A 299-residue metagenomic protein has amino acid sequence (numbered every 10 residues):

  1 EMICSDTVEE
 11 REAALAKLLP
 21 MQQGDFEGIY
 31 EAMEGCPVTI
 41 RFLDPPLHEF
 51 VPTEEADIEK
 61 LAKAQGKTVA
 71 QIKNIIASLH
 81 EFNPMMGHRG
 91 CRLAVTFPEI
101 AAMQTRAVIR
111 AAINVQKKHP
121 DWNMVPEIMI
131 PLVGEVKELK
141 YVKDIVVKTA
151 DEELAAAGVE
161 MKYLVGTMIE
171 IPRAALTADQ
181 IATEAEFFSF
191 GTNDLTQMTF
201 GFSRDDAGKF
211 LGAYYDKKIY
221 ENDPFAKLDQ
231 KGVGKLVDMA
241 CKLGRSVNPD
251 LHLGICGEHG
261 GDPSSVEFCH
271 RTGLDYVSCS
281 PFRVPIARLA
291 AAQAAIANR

Functional and structural regions predicted by a protein language model:
E1-R299: Conserved alpha/beta-domain cores
